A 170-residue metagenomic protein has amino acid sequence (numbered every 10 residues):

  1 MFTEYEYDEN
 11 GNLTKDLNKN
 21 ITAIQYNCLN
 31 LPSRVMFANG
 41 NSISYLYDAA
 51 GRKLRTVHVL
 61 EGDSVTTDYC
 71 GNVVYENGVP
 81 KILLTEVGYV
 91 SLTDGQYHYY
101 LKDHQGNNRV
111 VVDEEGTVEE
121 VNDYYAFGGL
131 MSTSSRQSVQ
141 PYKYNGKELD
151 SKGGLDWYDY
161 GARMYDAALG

Functional and structural regions predicted by a protein language model:
M1, T14-N18, F37, S91-D94 (+1 more regions): Short loop/turn motifs at secondary-structure junctions and domain boundaries
M1, Y7-K15, Y26-R34, Y47-T56 (+6 more regions): A short glycine-rich beta-turn/N-cap micro-motif
V35-S44: Aromatic/His-enriched, Gly/Pro-containing loop or helix-boundary segments that lie immediately adjacent to catalytic
K81, D94-A162: A motif-centric feature for acidic-aromatic and gly/ser/thr-rich catalytic loops and repeats
